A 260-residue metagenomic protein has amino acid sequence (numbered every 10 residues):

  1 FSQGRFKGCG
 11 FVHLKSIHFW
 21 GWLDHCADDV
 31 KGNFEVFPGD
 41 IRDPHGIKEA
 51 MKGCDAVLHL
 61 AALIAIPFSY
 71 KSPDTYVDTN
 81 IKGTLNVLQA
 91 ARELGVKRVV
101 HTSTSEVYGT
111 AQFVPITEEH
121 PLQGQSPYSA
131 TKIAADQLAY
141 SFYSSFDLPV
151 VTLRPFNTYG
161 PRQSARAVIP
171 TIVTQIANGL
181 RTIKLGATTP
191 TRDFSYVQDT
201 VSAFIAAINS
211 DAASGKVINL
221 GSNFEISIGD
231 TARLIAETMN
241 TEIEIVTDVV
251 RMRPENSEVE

Functional and structural regions predicted by a protein language model:
F1-Q3, K7, G39, P170 (+1 more regions): C-terminal substrate-binding subdomain of Rossmann-fold SDR/epimerase-dehydratase oxidoreductases
F1-T158, I228: N-terminal Rossmann-like NAD(P)+-binding domain of SDR-like oxidoreductases, especially those catalyzing
K15, F19, P161-A165, F224 (+1 more regions): Residue-level signature of the cytosolic catalytic core of signaling kinases
L23, S69, I172, L185-T188: Generic structural signal for conserved hydrophobic packing positions in ordered secondary structure
D78-I81, S129, R162, R166 (+3 more regions): Short, solvent-exposed loop/helix junctions and linker helices that flank or host conserved functional motifs
N86, N157, Q163, P190-R192: Heptad-repeat alpha-helical coiled-coil signaling segments
A91, Y143, I176, A207-I208: Hydrophobic pocket-lining residues that define ligand/cofactor binding sites across diverse proteins
V114, A165-Q175: A glycine/serine/threonine-rich, flexible loop-to-helix segment that serves as the NAD(P) cofactor-binding "lid"
